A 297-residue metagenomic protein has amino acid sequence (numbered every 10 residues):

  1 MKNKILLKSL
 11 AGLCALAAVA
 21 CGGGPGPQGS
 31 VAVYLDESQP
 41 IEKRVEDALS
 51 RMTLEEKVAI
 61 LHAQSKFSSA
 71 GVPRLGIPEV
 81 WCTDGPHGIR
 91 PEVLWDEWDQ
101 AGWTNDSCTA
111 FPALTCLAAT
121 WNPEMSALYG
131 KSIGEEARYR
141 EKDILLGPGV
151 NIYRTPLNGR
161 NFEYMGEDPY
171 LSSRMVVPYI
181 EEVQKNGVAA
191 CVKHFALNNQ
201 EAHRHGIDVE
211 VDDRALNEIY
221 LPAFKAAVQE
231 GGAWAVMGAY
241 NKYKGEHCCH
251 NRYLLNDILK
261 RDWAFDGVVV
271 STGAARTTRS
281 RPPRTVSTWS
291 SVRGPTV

Functional and structural regions predicted by a protein language model:
M1-G29: Bacterial Sec-dependent N-terminal signal peptides
A20-V297: Glycoside hydrolase catalytic-domain context in secreted enzymes
